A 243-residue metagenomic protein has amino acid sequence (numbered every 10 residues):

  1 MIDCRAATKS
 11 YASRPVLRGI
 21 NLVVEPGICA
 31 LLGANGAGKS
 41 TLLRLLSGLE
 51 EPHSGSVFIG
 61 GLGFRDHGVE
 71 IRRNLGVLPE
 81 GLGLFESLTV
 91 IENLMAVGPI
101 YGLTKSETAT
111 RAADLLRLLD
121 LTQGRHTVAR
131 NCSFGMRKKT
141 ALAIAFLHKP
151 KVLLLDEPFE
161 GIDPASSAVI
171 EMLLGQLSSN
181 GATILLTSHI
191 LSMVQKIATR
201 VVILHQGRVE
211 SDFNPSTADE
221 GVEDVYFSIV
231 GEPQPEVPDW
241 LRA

Functional and structural regions predicted by a protein language model:
S47: Helix-to-loop junction immediately C-terminal to a conserved catalytic motif
G55-G63, I71, S211-F213: Conserved ABC transporter NBD signature motif
M95, P99, E107-G124: Conserved ABC ATPase "signature" region
L153-E157: Catalytic Walker B motif of ABC-type/P-loop ATPase nucleotide-binding domains
